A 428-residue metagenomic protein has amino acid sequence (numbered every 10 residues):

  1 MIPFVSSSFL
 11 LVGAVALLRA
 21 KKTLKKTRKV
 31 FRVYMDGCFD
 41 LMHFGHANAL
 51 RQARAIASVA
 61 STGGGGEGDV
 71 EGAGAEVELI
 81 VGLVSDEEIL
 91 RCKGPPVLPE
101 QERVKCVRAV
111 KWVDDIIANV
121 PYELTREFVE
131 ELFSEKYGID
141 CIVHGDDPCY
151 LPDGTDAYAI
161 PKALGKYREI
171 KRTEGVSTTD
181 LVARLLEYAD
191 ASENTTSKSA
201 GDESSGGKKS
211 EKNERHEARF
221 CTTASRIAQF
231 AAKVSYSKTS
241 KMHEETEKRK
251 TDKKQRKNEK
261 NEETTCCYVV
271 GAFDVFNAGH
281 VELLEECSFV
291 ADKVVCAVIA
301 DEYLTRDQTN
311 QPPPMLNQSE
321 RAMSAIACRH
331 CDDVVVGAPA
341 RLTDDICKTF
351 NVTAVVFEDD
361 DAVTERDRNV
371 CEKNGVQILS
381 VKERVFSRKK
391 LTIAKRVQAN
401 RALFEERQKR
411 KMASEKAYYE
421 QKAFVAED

Functional and structural regions predicted by a protein language model:
I2-D428: Nucleotidyltransferase catalytic core that binds NTPs
